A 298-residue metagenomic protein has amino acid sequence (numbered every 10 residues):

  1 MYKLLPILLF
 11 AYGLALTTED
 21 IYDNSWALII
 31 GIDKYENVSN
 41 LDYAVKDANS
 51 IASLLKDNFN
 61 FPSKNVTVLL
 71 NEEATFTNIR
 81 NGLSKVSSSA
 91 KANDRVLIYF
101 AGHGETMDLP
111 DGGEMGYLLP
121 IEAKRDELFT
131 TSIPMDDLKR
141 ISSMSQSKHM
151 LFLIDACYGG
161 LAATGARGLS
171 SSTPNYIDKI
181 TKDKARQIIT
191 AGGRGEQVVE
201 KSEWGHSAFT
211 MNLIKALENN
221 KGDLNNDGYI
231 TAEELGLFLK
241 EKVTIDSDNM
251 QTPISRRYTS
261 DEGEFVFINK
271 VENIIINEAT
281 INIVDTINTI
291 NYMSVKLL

Functional and structural regions predicted by a protein language model:
Y2-K3, V295: N-terminal leader/targeting segments
K3-Y12: Sec-dependent N-terminal signal peptides
G13-L298: Cysteine endopeptidase catalytic domains of the caspase/legumain-like
